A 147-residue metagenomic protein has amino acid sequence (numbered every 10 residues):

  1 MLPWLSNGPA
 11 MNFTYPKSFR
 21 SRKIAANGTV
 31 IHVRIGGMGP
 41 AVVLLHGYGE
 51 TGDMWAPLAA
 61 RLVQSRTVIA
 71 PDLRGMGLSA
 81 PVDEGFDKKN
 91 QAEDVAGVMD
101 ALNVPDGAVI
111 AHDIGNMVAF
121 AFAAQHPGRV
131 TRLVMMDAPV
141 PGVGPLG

Functional and structural regions predicted by a protein language model:
M1-A41, Q64-R66, V104-P105: Alpha/beta-hydrolase fold catalytic core
Y15, I24-N27, R34-G36, A70-H112 (+3 more regions): Active-site loop/oxyanion-hole signature of alpha/beta-hydrolase fold enzymes
T29-P81: Conserved HGGG/HGGXW glycine-rich cap/lid loop of the alpha/beta-hydrolase fold
L44-L45, I110-A111, V134-D137: Short beta-strand segments
P57, A121-Q125: Active-site signature of alpha/beta-hydrolase-fold catalytic machinery across serine- and Asp/Cys-nucleophile hydrolases
T67, D106, R129-R132: Residues at the starts of beta-strands that form the adenosine-phosphate
A111, G115, A119: Gly/Ala-rich beta-loop-alpha elbow adjacent to hydrolase catalytic centers
G128-G144: A conserved short beta-strand
